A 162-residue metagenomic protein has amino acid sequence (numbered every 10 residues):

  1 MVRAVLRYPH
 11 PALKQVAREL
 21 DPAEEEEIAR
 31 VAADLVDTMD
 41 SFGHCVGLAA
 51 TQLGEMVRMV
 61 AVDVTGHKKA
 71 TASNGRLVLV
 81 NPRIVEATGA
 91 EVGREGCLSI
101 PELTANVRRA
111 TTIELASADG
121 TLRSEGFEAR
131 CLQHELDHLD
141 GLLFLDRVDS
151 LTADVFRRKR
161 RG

Functional and structural regions predicted by a protein language model:
M1-Q133, H138-G162: Active-site rim/adjacent substrate-binding subdomains
